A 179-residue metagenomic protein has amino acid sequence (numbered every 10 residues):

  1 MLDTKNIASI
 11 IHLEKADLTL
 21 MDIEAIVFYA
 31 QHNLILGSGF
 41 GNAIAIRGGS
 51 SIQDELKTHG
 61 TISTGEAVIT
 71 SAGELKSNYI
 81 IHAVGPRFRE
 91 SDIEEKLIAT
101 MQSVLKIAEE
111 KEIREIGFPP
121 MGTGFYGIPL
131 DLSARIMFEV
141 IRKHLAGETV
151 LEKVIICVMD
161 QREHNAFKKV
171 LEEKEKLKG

Functional and structural regions predicted by a protein language model:
M1-E110: Glycine-/small-residue-enriched capping loops at alpha/beta junctions
R87-G179: Phosphate/ribose-phosphate-bearing ligand recognition and processing surfaces, centered on ADP-ribose/NAD(+/P+) systems
